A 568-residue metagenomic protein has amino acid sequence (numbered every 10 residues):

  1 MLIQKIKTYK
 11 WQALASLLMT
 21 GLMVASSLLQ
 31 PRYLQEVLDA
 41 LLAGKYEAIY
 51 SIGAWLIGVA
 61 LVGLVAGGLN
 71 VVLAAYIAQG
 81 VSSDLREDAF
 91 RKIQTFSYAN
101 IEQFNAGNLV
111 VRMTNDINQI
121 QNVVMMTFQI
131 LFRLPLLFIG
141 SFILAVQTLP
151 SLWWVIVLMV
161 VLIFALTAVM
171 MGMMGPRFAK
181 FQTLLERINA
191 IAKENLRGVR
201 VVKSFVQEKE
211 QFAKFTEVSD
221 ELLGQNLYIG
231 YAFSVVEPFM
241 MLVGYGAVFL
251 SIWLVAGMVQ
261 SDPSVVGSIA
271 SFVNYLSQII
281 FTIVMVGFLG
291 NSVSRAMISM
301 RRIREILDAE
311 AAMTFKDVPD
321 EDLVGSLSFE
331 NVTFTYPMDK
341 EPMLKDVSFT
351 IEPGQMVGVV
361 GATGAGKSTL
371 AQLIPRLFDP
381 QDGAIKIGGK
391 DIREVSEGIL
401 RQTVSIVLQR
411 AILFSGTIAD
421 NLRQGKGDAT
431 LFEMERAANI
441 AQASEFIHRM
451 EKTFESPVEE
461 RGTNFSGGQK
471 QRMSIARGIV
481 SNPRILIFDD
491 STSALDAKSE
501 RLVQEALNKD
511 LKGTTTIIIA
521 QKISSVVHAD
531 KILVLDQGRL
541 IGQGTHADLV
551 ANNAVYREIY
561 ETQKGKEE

Functional and structural regions predicted by a protein language model:
M1-T8, L109: A short amphipathic helical element positioned immediately N-terminal to and/or at the very start of a transmembrane
K7, W11-L69, L73, V146-S151 (+1 more regions): Transmembrane helix-loop-helix hairpins at lipid-water interfaces of multipass membrane proteins, especially the type-1
T8-K10, T95-A99, N115-V124, F128 (+8 more regions): An intracellular "coupling" helix at the cytosolic face of ABC transporter transmembrane type-1 domains
L18, S26, A48, A66 (+4 more regions): Hydrophobic alpha-helical transmembrane segments of ABC transporter permease domains
L28-R32, G68, V72, F138 (+5 more regions): Membrane-embedded alpha-helical segments of multi-pass transporters/permeases
A43, Q79, E87-V111, N115-I117 (+5 more regions): Short intracellular "coupling" helices and adjacent cytoplasmic loop segments at the cytosolic face of multi-pass
K45-A48, L144-V161, Y228-R302, I306-L307: Helix-loop-helix
D322-E568: ABC-type nucleotide-binding domain
